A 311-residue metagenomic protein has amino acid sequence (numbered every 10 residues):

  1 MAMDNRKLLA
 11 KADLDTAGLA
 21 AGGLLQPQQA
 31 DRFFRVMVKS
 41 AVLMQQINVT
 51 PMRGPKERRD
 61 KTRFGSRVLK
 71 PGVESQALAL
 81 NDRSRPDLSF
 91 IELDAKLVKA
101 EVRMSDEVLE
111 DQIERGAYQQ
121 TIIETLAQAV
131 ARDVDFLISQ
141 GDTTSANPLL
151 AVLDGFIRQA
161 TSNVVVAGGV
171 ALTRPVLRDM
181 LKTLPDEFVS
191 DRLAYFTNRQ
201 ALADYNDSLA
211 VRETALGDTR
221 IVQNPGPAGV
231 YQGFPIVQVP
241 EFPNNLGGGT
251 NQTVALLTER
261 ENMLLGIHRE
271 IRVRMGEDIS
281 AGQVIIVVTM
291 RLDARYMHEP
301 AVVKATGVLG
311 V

Functional and structural regions predicted by a protein language model:
A2-L19, T258-V311: Extended, compositionally biased alpha-helical segments that mediate assembly or anchoring
A2-L9, D15, L24, L43 (+5 more regions): Signature of extracytoplasmic/envelope-associated structural regions
T16-V102: Assembly/oligomerization interface modules of large self-assembling protein complexes
T62-F64, N198-Q200, V239, T289-R291: Structured loops at beta-to-helix junctions and adjacent beta-edge loops in soluble globular domains
E92, K99-D186, K304-V311: Alpha-helical scaffold segments that mediate packing/assembly in large oligomeric complexes
V108, R132, A201-A203, F242 (+1 more regions): Short loop/turn segments at secondary-structure transitions that flank enzyme active sites
Q112, D135, D204-N206, R295-M297: Short helix/loop capping segments that flank catalytic or ligand/cofactor-binding pockets
V166-H268: Extended oligomerization regions of viral-like shell subunits
